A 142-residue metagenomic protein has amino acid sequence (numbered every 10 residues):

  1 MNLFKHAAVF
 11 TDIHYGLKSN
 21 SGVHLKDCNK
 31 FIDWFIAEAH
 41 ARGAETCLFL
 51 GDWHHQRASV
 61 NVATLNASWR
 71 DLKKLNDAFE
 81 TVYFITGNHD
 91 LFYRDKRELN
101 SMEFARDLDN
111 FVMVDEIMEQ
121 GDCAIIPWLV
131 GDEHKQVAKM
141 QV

Functional and structural regions predicted by a protein language model:
M1: Nucleotide/phosphate-binding catalytic cleft detector across ATP-hydrolyzing and phosphate-transferring enzymes
F4-H6, L17-M118: Core catalytic region of metal-dependent phosphoesterases/phosphodiesterases, especially metallo-beta-lactamase-like
K5-L17, G121-V130: Active-site-proximal beta-strand elements of phosphoester/diester hydrolases
I117-V142: Binuclear metal-dependent hydrolase catalytic cores centered on His/Asp/Glu-rich metal-binding motifs
